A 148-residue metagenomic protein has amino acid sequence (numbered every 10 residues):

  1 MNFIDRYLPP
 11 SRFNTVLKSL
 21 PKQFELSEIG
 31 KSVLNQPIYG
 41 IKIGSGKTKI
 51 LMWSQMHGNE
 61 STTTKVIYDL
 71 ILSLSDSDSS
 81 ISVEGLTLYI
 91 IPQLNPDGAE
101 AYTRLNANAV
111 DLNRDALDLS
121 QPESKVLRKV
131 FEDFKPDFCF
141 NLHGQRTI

Functional and structural regions predicted by a protein language model:
M1-Y39: Short glycine- and acidic-rich boundary segments immediately preceding or forming the N-terminal edge of structured
F3-D5, H57, N113-L117: Second-shell loop/turn segments in exported
K31, L51-W53: Residue-level signal for helical boundary/lining positions with a hydrophobic bias
K31-L34, S45, G58-N59: Short active-site-proximal "capping" loops at secondary-structure junctions
N35, Q55, I90: Conserved hydrophobic/aromatic pocket- or pore-lining residues that grip, position, or stack substrates in active sites
Y39-K47, Q55: Short beta-strand-to-loop junctions in surface cap/lid or active-site-entrance loops
K47-L51, S61-I148: Active-site/substrate-binding loop(s) of hydrolase catalytic cores
